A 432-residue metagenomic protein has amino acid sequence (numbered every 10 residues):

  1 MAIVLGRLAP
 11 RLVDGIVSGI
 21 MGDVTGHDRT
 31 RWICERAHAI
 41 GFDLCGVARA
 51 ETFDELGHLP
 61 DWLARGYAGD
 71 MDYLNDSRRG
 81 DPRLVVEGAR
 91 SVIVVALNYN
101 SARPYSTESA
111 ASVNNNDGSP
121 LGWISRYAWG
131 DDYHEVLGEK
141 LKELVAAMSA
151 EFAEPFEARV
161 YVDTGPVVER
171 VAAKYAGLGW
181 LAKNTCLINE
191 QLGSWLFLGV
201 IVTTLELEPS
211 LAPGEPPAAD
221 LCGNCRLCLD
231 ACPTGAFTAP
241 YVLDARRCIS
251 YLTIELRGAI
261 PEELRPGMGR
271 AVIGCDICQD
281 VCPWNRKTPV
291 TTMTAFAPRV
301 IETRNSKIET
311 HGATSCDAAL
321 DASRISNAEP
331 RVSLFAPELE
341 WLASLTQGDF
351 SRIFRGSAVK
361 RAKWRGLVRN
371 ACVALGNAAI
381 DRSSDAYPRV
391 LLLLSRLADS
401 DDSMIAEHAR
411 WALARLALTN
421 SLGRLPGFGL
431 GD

Functional and structural regions predicted by a protein language model:
M1-D23, S112-N114, I301-L334, S421-D432: Intrinsic disorder/low-complexity segments
I16, M21-L221, F428-L430: Auxiliary alpha/beta "docking" domains used to position bulky ligands
F42, L227-S250, R257, A271-A295 (+1 more regions): Iron-sulfur cluster-binding cysteine motifs and their immediate structural context in ferredoxin-like electron-transfer
D349-I353, S384-A398, N420-G429: Amphipathic alpha-helical scaffolding segments comprising HEAT/armadillo-like alpha-solenoid repeats
W364, D401-D402: Short inter-helical turns and helix N-cap capping residues of alpha-solenoid HEAT/ARM repeat scaffolds
L367, M404-A406: Positions within the helices of HEAT/ARM-like alpha-solenoid repeats
